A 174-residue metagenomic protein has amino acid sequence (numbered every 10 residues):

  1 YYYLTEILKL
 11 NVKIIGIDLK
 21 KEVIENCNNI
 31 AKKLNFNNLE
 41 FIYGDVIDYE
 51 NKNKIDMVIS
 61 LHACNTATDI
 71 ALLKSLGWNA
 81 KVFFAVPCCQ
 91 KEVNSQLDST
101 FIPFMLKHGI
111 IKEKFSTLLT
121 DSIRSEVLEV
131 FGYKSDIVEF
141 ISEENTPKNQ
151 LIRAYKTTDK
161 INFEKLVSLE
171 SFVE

Functional and structural regions predicted by a protein language model:
Y1-L10: Conserved SAM-binding loop of SAM-dependent methyltransferases across substrates and taxa, primarily the Class I
N11-K13, I17-E174: Class I S-adenosyl-L-methionine
